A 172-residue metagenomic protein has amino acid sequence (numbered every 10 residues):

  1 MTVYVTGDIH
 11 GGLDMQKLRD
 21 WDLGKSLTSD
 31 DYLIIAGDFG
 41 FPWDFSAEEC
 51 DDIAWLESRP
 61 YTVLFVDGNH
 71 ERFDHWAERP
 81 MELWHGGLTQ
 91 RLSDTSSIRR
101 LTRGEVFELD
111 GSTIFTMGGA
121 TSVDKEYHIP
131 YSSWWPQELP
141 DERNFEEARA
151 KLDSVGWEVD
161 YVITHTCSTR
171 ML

Functional and structural regions predicted by a protein language model:
T2, T6, G12-L109: Core catalytic region of metal-dependent phosphoesterases/phosphodiesterases, especially metallo-beta-lactamase-like
D110-L172: Active-site-proximal loop/helix segment associated with metal-binding centers of metalloenzymes
